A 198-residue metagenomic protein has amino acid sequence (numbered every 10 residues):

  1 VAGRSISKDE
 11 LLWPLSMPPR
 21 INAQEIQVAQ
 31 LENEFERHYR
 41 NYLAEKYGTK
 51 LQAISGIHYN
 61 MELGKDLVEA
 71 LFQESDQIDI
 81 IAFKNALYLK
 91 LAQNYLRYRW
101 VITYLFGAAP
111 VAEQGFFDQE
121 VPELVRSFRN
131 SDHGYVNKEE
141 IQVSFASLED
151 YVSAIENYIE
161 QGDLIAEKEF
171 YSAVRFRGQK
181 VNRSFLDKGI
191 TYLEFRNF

Functional and structural regions predicted by a protein language model:
V1, D9-W13, I54-E62, K188-F198: Glycine-rich, often proline-containing surface loops adjacent to acidic residues and nearby aromatics that form
V1-E32, L148-E160: Active-site acidic/histidine clusters and adjacent loop/turn architecture that either coordinate catalytic ions
S7, M17-P19, E34-Y39, A53-I57: Cell-envelope/glycan interface and biosynthesis
I21, E34-E45, E62-I190, E194-N197: Loop-rich catalytic cores of soluble enzymes, especially ATP-dependent carboxylate-amine ligases and other
G48-K50: Short Gly/Pro-enriched turn/cap motifs at secondary-structure boundaries
